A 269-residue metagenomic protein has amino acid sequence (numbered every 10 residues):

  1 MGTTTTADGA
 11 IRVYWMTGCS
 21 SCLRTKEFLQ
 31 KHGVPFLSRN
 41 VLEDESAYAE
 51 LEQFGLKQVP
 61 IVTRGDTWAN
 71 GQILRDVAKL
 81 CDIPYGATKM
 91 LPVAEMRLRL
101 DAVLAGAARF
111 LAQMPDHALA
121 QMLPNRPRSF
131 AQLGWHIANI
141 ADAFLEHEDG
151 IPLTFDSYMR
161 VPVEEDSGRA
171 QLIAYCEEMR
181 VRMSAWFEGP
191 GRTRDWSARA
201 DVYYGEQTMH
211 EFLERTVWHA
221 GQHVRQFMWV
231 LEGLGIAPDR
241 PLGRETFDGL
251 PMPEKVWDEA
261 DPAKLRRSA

Functional and structural regions predicted by a protein language model:
G2-P35: Local sequence-structure signature of Cys/Sec-based thiol-disulfide redox active-site neighborhoods
R39-K57, C81: Thioredoxin-like thiol-disulfide oxidoreductase module
E52-T63, Q72: Structural micro-motif
R64-A87: Non-catalytic, surface beta->alpha helical segment in thiol-disulfide oxidoreductase systems
I83-M96, E164: Short, charged, low-complexity loops and linkers
L91-M114, W135-H147, E178: Alpha-helical bundle segments that constitute or directly flank the non-heme di-iron/ferroxidase center
R99-L111, E164-A200, Q207-M228, A260-A269: Acidic/histidine-rich alpha-helical segments that form the ligand environment of transition-metal centers
A118-P162, D201-P262: Short, contiguous alpha-helical
